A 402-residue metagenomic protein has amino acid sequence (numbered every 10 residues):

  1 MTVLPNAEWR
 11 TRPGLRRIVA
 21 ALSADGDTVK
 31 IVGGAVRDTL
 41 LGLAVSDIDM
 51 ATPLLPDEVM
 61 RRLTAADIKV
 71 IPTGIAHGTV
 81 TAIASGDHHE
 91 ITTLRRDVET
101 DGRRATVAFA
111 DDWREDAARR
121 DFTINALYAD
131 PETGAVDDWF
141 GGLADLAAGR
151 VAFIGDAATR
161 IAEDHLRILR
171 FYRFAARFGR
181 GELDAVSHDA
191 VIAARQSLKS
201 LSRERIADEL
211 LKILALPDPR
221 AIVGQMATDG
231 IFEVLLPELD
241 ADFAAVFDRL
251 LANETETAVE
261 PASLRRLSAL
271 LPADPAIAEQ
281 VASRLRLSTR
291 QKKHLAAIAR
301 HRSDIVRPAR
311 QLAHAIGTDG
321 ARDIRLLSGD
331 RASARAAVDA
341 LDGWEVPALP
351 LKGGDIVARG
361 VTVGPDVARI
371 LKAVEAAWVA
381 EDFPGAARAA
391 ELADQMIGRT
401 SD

Functional and structural regions predicted by a protein language model:
M1-D402: Catalytic cores of the polymerase beta-like nucleotidyltransferase superfamily and closely associated nucleotide
